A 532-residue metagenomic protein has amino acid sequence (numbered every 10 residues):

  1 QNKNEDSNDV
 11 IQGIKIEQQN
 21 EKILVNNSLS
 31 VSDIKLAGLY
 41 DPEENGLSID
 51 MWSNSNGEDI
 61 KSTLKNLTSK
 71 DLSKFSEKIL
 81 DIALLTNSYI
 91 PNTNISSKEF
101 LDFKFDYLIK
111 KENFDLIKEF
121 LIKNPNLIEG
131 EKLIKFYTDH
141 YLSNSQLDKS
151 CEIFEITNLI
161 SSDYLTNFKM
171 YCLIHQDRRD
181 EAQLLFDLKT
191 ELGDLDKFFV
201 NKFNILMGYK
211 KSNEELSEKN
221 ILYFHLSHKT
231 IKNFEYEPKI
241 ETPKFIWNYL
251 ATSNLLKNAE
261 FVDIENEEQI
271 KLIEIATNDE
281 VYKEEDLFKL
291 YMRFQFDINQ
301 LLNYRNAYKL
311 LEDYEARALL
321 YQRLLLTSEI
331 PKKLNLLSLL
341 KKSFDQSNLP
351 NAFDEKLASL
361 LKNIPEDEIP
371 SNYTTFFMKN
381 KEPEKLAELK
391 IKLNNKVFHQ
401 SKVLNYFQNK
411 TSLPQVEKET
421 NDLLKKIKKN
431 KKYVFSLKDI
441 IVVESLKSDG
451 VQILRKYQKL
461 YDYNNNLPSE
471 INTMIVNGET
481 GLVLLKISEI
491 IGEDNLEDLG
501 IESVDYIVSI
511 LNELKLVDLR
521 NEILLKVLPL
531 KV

Functional and structural regions predicted by a protein language model:
N2-N94: Long, acidic/serine-threonine-rich intrinsically disordered regions with weak helical/coil propensity that act as
G46-S55, T68-S69, L84-T93, E119-E129 (+18 more regions): Solenoid-like repeat scaffolds
N94-L101, N126-K135, L147-D148, I160-F168 (+15 more regions): Generic helix N-cap/helix-start motif at coil->alpha-helix transitions
D106-Y107, F136-Y141, C172-L173, S509-I510: Residue-level signature for tetratricopeptide repeat
K111, N144-S145, Q176-D177, L514: Structural motif corresponding to the intra-repeat A-B loop/turn of tetratricopeptide repeats
F114-I117, L147-C151, E181-L185, P370 (+2 more regions): Solenoid-repeat scaffolds in large eukaryotic assemblies
N158-D163, I174-K197, F203-I231, I441 (+3 more regions): TPR/TPR-like (Sel1-like) alpha-helical repeat modules
T230-N421, K425: Extended alpha-helical solenoid scaffold regions that build the rod-like backbones of large eukaryotic assemblies
